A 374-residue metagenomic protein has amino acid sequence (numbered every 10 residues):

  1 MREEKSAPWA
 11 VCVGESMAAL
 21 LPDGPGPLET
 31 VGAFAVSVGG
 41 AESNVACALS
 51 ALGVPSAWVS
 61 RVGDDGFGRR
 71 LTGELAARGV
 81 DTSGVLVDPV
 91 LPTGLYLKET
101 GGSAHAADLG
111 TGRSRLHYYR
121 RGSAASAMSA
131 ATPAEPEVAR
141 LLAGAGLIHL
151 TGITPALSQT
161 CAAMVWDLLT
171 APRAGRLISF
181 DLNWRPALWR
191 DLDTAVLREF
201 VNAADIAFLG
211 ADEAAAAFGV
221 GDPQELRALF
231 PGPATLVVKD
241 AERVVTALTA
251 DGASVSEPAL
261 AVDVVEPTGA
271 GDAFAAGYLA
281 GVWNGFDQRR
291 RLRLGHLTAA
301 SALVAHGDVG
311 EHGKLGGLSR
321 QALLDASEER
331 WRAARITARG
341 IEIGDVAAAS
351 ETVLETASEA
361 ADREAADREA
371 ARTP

Functional and structural regions predicted by a protein language model:
M1-P27: Positively charged, low-complexity intrinsically disordered leader regions
R2-V11, G221-P374: Conserved phosphate-binding/catalytic region of the ribokinase-like
P25-A46: Short catalytic helix/loop segments, enriched in acidic residues and glycine and frequently bearing histidine
S37, N44-P55, G281-N284: Alpha-helix C-terminal capping segments
P55, V59-G152, Q321-T356, A371-T373: Conserved N-terminal subdomain of the carbohydrate kinase-like
P55-S56, T82, R176-I178, L236: Hydrophobic anchor at the start of a short beta-strand that flanks the dinucleotide cofactor-binding loop
R140-L141, E199-F200, L229: Structural alpha-helical scaffold elements that stabilize or flank donor/cofactor-binding regions in carbohydrate
L147-L226, R243-V245: Conserved beta-alpha-beta core of the PfkB/ribokinase-like small-molecule kinase fold
